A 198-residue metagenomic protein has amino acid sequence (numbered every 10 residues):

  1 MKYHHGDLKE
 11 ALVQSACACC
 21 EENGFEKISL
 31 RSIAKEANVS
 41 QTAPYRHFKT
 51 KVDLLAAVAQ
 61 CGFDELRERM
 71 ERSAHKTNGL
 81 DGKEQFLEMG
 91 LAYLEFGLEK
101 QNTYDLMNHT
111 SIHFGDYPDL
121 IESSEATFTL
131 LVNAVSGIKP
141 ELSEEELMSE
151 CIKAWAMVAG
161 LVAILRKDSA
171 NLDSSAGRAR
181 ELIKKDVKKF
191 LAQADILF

Functional and structural regions predicted by a protein language model:
M1-D7, D195-F198: N-terminal intrinsically disordered/low-complexity leader segments
L8-C17, I33, V58-L66, M70 (+1 more regions): Generic hydrophobic, amphipathic alpha-helix propensity
A11, E22-D53: Helix-turn-helix
S15-E22, E65-K76, M157-I164: Solvent-exposed, amphipathic alpha-helical segments
C20, A56-G62, M107, L120-S124: Alpha-helical DNA-contacting segments of helix-turn-helix folds
A57, E71-K100, E141-L142, C151-A154: Hydrophobic alpha-helical connector segments
E99-L130, L172-G177: Short secondary-structure transition hinges
Y117, I121, S136-V187, L197-F198: Hydrophobic/aromatic-rich alpha-helical bundle segments in the mid-to-C-terminal region
